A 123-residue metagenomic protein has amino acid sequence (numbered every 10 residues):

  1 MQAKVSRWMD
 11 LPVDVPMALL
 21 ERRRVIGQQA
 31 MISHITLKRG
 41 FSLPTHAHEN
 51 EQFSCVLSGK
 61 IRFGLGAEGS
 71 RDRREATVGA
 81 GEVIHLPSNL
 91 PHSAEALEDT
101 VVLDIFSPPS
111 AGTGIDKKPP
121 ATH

Functional and structural regions predicted by a protein language model:
M1-H34, I115-H123: A short, N-terminal "cap"/entry segment at the start of jelly-roll beta-barrel domains of the cupin/DSBH fold
S6-P12, S70, S93, L97-H123: Double-stranded beta-helix
R24, I32-T36, F53, E75 (+1 more regions): Conserved hydrophobic/aromatic beta-strand scaffold that supports enzyme active sites
S33-H48: Conserved short histidine dyad/triad with adjacent acidic residue
P44-T45, F63-G64, L86, P91-L97: Short beta-strand His + acidic residue motifs that chelate non-heme Fe in jelly-roll/DSBH and cupin folds
N50-E68: Glycine- and acidic-residue-biased ligand/ion/polar-headgroup-sensing regions
L57-S58, G79, E98: A cytosolic small-molecule/anion-sensing beta-strand core signal
E68-S88: Short acidic-glycine-tyrosine-enriched beta hairpin
